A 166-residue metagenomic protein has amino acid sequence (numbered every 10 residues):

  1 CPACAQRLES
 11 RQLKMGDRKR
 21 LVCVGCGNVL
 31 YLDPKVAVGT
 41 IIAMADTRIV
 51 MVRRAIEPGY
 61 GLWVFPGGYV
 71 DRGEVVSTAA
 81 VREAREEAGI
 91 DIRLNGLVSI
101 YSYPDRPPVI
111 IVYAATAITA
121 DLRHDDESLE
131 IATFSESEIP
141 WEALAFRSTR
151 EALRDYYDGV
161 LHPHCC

Functional and structural regions predicted by a protein language model:
P2-T40: Acidic, metal-coordinating catalytic segment for phosphate/diphosphate chemistry, firing primarily on the Nudix
E9, D105, H124-C166: Nudix hydrolase/Nudix homology domain
E9-Q12, D91-V98: A short coil-to-beta-strand element that immediately follows conserved catalytic motifs
V22, A37, V50-M51, V64 (+2 more regions): Conserved beta-strand segments that form the floor/walls of ligand-binding pockets within enzyme and binding domains
D33, Y101-R123, A152, Y157-V160: Active-site-adjacent beta-strand/loop module that shapes the phosphate/pyrophosphate-binding cleft
V36-V38, T47, V109-I111, L129: Change "...and in nucleic-acid phosphodiester-cleaving endonucleases..." to "...and in nucleic-acid processing enzymes
I42-A43, M51, A115, T133: Conserved hydrophobic "DFG−1" position in protein kinase catalytic cores
A43-E86: Conserved Nudix-box catalytic region and its N-terminal flanking loop in Nudix hydrolases and closely related
